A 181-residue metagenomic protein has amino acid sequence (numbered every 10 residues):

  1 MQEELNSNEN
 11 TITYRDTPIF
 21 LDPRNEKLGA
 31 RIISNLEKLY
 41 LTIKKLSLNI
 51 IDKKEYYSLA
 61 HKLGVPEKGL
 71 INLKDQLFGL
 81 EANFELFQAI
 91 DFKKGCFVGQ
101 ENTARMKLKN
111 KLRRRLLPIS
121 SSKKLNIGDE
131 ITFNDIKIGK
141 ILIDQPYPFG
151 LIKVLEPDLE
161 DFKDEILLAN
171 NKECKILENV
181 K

Functional and structural regions predicted by a protein language model:
M1-L63, T132-F133, L167: Acidic, low-complexity central loop/insert segments
E3-N10, D75-L77, A89-F92, S122-N126: N-terminal start-of-chain detector that recognizes signal peptides and the immediate post-cleavage beginning
N10-T11, G29-R31, Y56-S58, F92 (+3 more regions): Broad hydrophobic/π-residue packing in well-ordered secondary structure
D16-S34, D75-G95: The conserved catalytic core of RNA pseudouridine synthases
Y40, K53-F84: Short, conserved active-site entrance elements at the starts or edges of catalytic domains
T42-K45, N72-L73, D161-K163: Short, charged, solvent-exposed linker or helix-capping segments at domain edges/interfaces that act as flexible hinges
L80-I90, Q100, A104-K181: Glycine-rich, small/acidic residue-mixed loop/short-helix segments
